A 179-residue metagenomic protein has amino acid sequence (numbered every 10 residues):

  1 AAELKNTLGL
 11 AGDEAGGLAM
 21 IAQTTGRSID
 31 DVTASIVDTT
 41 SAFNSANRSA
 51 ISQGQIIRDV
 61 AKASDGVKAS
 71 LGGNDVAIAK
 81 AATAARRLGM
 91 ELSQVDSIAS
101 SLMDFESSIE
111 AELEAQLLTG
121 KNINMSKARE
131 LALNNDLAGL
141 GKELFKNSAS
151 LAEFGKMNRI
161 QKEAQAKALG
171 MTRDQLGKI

Functional and structural regions predicted by a protein language model:
A1-K178: Amphipathic alpha-helical assembly segments that mediate oligomerization or membrane-associated assembly across
